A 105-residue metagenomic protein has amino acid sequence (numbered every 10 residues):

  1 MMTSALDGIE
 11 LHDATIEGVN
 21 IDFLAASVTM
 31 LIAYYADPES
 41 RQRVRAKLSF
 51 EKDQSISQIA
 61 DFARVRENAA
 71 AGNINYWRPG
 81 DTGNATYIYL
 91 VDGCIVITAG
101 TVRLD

Functional and structural regions predicted by a protein language model:
M1-D105: Surface-exposed, interaction-prone regions used to assemble/regulate multi-protein complexes
